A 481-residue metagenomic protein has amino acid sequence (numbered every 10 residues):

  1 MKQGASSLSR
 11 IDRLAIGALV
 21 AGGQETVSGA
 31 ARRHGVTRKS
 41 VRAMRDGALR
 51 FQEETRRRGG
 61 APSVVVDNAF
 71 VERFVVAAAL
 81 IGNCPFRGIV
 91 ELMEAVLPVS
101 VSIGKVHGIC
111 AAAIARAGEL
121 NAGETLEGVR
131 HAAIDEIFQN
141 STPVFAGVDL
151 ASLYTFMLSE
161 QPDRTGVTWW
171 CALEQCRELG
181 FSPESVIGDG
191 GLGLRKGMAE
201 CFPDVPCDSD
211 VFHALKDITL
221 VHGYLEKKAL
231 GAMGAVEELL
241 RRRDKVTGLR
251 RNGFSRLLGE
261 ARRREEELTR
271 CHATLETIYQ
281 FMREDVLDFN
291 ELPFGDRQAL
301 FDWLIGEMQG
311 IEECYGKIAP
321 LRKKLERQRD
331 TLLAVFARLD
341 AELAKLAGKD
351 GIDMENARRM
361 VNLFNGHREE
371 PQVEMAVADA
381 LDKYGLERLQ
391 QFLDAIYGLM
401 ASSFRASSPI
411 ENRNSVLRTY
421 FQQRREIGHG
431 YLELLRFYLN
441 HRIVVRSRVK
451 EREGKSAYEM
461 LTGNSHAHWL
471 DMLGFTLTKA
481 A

Functional and structural regions predicted by a protein language model:
M1-A5, F51-V64: Short, Lys/Arg-enriched N-terminal segment that forms or immediately precedes the first helix of a structured domain
S7-E25, N68-C84: Short, amphipathic alpha-helical "recognition" segments used to contact nucleic acids or chromatin
G29-H34, I89, M93: Short alpha-helical "recognition helix" segments of helix-turn-helix
G35-F51, V99-I114: Major-groove recognition helix of helix-turn-helix-like DNA-binding domains
R57-A77, I81-G88, L92-V211, V221-R243 (+2 more regions): RNase H-like nuclease fold core
T165-R242, W303, E313-Q423, I427: RNase H-like DDE/DDD metal-dependent nuclease/strand-transfer catalytic core used by mobile genetic elements
G253-R256, E260-K324, Q328-T331: Extended alpha-helical coiled-coil "stalk/arm" regions that act as elongated linkers or oligomerization scaffolds
A273-Q280, E284, G295, G348 (+9 more regions): C-terminal domain-tail junction helix/linker
